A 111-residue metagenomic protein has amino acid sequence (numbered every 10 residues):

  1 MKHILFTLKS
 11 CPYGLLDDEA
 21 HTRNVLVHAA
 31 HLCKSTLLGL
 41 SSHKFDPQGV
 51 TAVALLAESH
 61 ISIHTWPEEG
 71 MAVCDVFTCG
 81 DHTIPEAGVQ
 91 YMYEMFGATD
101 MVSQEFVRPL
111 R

Functional and structural regions predicted by a protein language model:
M1-R111: Polybasic/polar functional segments that serve as interface/processing modules
